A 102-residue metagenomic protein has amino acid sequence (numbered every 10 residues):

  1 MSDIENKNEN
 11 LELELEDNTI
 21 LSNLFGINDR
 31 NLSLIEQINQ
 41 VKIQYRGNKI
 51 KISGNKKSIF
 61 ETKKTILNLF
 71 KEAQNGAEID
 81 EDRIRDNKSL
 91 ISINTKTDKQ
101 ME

Functional and structural regions predicted by a protein language model:
D3-N23: Short glycine-/aliphatic-rich beta-strand segments at the starts of folded cytosolic domains
E16, I27, G54-K57: Structured loop/turn residues at secondary-structure junctions
I20-Q37: Short amphipathic alpha-helix segments
E36-Q44: A short, structured beta-strand/loop element
Q44-E102: Interdomain "pre-motor" coupling segment immediately N-terminal to P-loop NTPase/helicase cores
